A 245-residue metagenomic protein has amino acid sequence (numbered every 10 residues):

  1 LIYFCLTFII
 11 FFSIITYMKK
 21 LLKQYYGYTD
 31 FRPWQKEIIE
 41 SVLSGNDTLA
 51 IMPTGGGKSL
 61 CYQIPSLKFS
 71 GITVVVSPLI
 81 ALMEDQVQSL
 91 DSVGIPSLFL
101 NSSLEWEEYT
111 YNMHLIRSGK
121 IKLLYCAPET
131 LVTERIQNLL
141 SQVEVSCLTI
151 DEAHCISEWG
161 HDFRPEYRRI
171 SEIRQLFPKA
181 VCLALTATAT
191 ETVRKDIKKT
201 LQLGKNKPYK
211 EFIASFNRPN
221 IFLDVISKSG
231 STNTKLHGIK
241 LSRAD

Functional and structural regions predicted by a protein language model:
Y3, T7-I15: Short, positively charged and aromatic/hydrophobic N-terminal segments
Y17-I51: Conserved pre-motif I regulatory segment
S44-A50, G71-I72, I121-K122: Pre-Walker A (Motif I) flank of P-loop NTPase domains
G45-Q63, V76: Walker A/P-loop
V74, I80-C126, E211: Conserved nucleic-acid-binding Ia/Ib motif block in the N-terminal RecA-like helicase ATPase lobe
E105-C147, S157-H161: Conserved helix/coil segment N-terminal to the catalytic DExD/H
S146, H154-I213: Post-DEXD/H (motif II) to motif III coupling segment of the RecA-like Helicase ATP-binding lobe
D224-D245: Conserved interdomain hinge at the start of the Helicase C-terminal
